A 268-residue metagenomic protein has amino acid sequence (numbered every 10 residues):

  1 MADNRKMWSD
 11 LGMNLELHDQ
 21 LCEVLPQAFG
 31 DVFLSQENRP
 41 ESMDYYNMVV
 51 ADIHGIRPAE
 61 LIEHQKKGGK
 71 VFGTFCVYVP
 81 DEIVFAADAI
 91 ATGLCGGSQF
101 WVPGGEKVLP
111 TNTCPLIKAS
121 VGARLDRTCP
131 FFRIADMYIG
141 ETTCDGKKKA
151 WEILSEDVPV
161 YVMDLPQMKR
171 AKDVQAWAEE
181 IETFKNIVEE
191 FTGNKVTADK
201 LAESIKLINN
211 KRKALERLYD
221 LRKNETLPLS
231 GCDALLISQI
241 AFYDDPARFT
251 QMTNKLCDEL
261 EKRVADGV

Functional and structural regions predicted by a protein language model:
A2-K70, N186-V268: A charged, amphipathic alpha-helical module
N38, M48-V49, R57, G105 (+2 more regions): Short, structured secondary-structure boundary patches
H54, L61-I62, G69-L125: An N-terminal, globular interaction/scaffold subdomain
G73-T74, A91-G93, I139-G140, Y161-D164 (+1 more regions): A structural signal for short, well-ordered beta-strand segments and their strand-loop junctions that often border
V77, I181, R212-L215: Short, hydrophobic/amphipathic alpha-helical packing segments that form internal helix faces or helix-helix interfaces
S98-P103, M168-A171, I208: Short gly/pro/ser/thr-enriched loop/turn and capping motifs at secondary-structure boundaries
A123-I187: Acidic/His-rich segments in extracytoplasmic proteins that coordinate ligands and/or metal ions
